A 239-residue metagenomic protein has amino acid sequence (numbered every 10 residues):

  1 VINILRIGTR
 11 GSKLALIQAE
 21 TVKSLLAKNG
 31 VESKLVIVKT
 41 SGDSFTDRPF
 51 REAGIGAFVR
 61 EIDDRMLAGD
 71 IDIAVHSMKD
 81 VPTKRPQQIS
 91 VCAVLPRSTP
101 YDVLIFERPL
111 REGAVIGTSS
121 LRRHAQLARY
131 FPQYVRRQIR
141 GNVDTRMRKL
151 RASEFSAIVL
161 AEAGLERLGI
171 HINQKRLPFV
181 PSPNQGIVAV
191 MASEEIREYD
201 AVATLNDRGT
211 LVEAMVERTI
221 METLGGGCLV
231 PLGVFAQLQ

Functional and structural regions predicted by a protein language model:
I2-T40, S44-D47, R51-A53, H124 (+1 more regions): Small-molecule-sensing regulatory modules
G42-D47, A74, P82-R85: Short active-site-adjacent helix-start/loop capping segments
D47-I73: Short, structured active-site "lid" loops
D64, I105-E107, R148: Alpha-helical segments flanking ligand/cofactor-binding loops in enzyme cores
I71-V75, S156-A157: Short, Asp-centered acidic motifs that coordinate Mg2+ and/or phosphate in catalytic or ligand-binding sites
M78-K79, R85-R137: A conserved helix-loop-strand patch within extracytoplasmic ligand-binding domains of the periplasmic binding
M78-V81, A163-L165: Short glycine-rich anion-binding loops that position phosphate/pyrophosphate groups of nucleotides and phosphorylated
